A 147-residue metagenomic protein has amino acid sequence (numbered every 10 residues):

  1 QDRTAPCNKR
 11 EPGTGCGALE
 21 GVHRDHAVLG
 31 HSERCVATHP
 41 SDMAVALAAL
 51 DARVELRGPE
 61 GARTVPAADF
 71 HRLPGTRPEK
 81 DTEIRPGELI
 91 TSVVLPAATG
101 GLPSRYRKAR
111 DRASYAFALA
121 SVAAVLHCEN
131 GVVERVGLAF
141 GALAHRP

Functional and structural regions predicted by a protein language model:
Q1-P147: C-terminal structural segment of proteins
